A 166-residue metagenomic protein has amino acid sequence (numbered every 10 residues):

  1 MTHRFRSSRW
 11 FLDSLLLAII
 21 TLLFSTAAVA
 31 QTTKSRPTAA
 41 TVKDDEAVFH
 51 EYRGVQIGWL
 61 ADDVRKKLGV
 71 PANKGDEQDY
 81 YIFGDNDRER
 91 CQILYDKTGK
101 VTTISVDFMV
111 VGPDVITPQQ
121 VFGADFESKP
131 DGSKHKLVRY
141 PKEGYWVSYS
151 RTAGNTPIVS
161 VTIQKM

Functional and structural regions predicted by a protein language model:
T2-L16: Bacterial N-terminal signal peptides that target proteins for export
S7, I20, S35: Alpha-helical and His/Cys-centered functional microenvironments
D13-S25: Bacterial N-terminal signal peptides
L23, F49-E51: A generic, residue-level signal for flexible/boundary positions that often mark functional hotspots
A28-A30: Boundary at the C-terminal end of the N-terminal hydrophobic targeting segment
T32, R36-D45, F49, Q56-M166: A cross-family detector of function-defining hotspots
